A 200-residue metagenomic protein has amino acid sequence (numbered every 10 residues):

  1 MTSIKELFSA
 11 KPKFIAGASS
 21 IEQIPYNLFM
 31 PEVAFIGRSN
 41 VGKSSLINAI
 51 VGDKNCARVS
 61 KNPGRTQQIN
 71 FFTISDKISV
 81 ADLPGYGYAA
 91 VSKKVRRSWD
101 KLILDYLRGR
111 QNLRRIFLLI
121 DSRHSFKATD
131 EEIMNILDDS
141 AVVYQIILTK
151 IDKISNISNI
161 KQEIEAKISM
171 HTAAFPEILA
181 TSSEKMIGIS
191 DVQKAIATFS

Functional and structural regions predicted by a protein language model:
M1-A90: Conserved G1/Walker A P-loop phosphate-binding module
S9-E22, K153-S200: Canonical P-loop GTPase G-domain recognition
V33-V41, I47, N70, K77 (+7 more regions): Structured catalytic cores of enzymes that bind and process phosphorylated ligands/cofactors
I50-K54, L107, I196: Hydrophobic aliphatic residues
N55, Q68, S79, V95-W99 (+6 more regions): Helical mechanochemical/support elements of P-loop NTPase systems and associated helical scaffolds
R65, I78, G85-Y88, R123-S125 (+2 more regions): Conserved nucleotide-binding/hydrolysis micro-motifs of P-loop NTPases
S75-L113: Conserved nucleotide-sensing/catalytic segment adjacent to the nucleotide-binding pocket in NTP-handling enzymes
L104-P176: Conserved C-terminal guanine-recognition region of P-loop GTPase G domains, centered on the G4
